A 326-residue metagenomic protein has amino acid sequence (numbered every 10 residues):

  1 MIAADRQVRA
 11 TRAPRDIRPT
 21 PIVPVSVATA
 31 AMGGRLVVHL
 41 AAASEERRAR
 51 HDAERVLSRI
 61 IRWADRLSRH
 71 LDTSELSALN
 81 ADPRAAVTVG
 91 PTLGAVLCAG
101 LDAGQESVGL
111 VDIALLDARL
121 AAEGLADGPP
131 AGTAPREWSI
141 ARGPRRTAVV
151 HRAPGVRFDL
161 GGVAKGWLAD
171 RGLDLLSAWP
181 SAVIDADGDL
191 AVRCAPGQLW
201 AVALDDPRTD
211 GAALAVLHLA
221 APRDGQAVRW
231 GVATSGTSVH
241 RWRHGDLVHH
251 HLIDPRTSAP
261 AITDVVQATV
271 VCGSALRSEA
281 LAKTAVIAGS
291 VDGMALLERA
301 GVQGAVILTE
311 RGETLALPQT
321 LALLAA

Functional and structural regions predicted by a protein language model:
M1-A326: Mature catalytic core of soluble alpha/beta enzymes
